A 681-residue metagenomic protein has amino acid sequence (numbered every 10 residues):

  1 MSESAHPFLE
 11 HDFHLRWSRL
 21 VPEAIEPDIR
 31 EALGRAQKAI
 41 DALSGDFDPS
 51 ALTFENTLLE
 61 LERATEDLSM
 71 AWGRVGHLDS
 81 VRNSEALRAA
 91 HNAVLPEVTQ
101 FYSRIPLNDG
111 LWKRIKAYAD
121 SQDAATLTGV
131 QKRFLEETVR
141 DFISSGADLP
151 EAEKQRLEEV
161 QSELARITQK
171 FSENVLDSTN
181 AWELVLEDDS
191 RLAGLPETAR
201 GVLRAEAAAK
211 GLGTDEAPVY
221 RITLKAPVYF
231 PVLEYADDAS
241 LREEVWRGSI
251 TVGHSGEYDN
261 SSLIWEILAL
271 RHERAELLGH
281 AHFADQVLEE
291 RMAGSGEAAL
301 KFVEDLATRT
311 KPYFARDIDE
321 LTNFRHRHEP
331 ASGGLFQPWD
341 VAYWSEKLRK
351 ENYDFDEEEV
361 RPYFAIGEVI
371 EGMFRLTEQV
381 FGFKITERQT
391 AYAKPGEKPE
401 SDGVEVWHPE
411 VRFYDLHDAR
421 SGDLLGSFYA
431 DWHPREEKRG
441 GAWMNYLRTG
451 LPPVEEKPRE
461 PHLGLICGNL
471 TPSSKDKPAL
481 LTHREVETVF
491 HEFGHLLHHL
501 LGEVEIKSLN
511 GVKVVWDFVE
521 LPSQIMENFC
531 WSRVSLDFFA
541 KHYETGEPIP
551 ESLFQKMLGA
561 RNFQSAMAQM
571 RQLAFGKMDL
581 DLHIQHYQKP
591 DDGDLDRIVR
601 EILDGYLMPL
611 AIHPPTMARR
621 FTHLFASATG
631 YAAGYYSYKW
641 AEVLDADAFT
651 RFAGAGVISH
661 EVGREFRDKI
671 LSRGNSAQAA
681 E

Functional and structural regions predicted by a protein language model:
M1-P196, F652: N-terminal helix-rich structural modules
S2-L20, A24-P27, E31, V219-R221 (+11 more regions): C-terminal, non-catalytic "cap/extension" segments appended to globular domains
L9-A24, R74-V94, K116-E159, T223-S262 (+6 more regions): Short His/Asp/Glu-rich catalytic/ion-coordination signatures at enzyme active sites or charged loops
G34, K38, A42-P49, D67-S84 (+21 more regions): Intrinsically disordered or highly flexible coil/loop and linker segments, enriched in small and charged/polar residues
E66-H77, E136, R140, R247 (+4 more regions): Short, hydrophobic/amphipathic alpha-helical patches that form generic packing surfaces within helical domains
F134, E163-R166, E173-T223, E276-P472 (+6 more regions): Active-site-proximal, well-structured secondary-structure segments within enzyme catalytic domains
Y258, S262, G294, F364 (+5 more regions): Alpha-helix capping and helix-loop boundary segments enriched in small/acidic/polar residues
L470-F490: Short pre-active-site segment immediately N-terminal to the catalytic Zn-binding motif
